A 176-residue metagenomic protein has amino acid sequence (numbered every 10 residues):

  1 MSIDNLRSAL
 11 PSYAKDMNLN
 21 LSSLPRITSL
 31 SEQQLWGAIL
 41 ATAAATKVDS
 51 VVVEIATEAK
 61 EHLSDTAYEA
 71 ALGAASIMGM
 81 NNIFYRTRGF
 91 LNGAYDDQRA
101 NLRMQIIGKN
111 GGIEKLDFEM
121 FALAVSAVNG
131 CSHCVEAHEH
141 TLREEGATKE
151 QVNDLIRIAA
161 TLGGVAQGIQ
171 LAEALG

Functional and structural regions predicted by a protein language model:
M1-G176: Hydrophobic alpha-helical segments
